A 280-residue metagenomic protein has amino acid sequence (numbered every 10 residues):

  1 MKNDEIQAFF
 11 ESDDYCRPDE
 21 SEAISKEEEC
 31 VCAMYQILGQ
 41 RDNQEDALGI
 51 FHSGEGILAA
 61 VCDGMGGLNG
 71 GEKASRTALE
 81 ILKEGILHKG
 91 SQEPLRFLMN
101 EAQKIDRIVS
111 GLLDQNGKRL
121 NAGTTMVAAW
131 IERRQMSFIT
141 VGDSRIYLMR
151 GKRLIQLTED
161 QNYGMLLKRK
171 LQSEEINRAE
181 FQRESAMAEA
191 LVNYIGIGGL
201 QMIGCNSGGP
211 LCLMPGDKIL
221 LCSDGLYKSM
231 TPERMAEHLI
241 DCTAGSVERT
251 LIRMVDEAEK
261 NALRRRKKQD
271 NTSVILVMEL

Functional and structural regions predicted by a protein language model:
M1-L280: PP2C/PPM-type serine/threonine phosphatase catalytic domain
